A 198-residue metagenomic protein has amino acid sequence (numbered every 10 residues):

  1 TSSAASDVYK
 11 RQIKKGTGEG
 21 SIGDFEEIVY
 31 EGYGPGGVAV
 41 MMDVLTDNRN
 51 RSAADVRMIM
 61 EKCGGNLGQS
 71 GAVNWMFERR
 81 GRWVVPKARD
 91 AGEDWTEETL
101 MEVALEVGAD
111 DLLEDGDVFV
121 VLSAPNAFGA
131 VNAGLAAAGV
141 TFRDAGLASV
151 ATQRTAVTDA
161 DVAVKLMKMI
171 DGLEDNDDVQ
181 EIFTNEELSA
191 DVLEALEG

Functional and structural regions predicted by a protein language model:
T1-Y9: Single conserved hydrophobic/aromatic residue that forms the stacking wall/gate of nucleotide- or nucleobase-binding
Q12-D43, A72-R82, L122-S123, A148-R154: Glycine/charge-rich, flexible interdomain linkers and switch-proximal surface loops that mediate coupling
I13, T17, M60, G64 (+2 more regions): Structural signal for hydrophobic packing residues in well-ordered secondary-structure cores of soluble enzyme domains
E26-V29, L67-G71, L100, V107 (+1 more regions): Glycine-rich, charged/polar anion/phosphate-binding loops that engage phosphate groups from diverse ligands
E27-Q69: Glycine-rich active-site/cofactor-binding loop and its immediate structural neighborhood
G34-V38, D47-N50, F77-R79, D115-D117 (+3 more regions): Short flexible coil/turn linkers enriched for glycine and charged/polar residues that connect secondary-structure
G65-S70, G139-R143: Glycine/threonine-rich helix-loop capping motifs at alpha-helix boundaries
V84-G198: Positively charged, low-complexity, intrinsically disordered RNA-binding extensions
